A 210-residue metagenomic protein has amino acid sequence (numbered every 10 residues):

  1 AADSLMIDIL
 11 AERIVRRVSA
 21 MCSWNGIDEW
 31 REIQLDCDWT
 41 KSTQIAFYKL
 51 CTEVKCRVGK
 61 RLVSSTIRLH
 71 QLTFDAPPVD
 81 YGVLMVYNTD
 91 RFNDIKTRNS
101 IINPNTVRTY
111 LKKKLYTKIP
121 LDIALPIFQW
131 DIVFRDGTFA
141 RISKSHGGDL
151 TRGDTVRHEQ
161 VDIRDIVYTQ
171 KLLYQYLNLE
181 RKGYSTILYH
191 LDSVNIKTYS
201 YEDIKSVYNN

Functional and structural regions predicted by a protein language model:
A1-L84: Chitinase-like catalytic core of GlcNAc-active glycosidases
L5-D8, E12, R98-I102, Q160-Y168: Conserved phosphate-coordination/catalytic loops
A11-C22, Y48-K55, P104-K112, Q170-L177 (+1 more regions): Generic structural signal for well-ordered alpha-helices, preferentially at hydrophobic/aromatic core positions
G26-W30, Y116-K118, L179-G183: Short helix-terminating capping/connector loops at secondary-structure junctions
D36-T40, P126, L191: Short strand-loop junctions, especially beta-strand C-caps/beta-turns that link beta-sheets to coils or alpha-helices
T40-Q44, T89-R91, W130, S193-I196: Short acidic, S/G/P-rich loop/turn micro-motifs used as interaction or catalytic elements
K49-R135: Substrate-binding surface in catalytic domains of secreted glycosidases
D122, F128-D131, R135-N210: Substrate-binding cleft of secreted/luminal carbohydrate-active enzymes
